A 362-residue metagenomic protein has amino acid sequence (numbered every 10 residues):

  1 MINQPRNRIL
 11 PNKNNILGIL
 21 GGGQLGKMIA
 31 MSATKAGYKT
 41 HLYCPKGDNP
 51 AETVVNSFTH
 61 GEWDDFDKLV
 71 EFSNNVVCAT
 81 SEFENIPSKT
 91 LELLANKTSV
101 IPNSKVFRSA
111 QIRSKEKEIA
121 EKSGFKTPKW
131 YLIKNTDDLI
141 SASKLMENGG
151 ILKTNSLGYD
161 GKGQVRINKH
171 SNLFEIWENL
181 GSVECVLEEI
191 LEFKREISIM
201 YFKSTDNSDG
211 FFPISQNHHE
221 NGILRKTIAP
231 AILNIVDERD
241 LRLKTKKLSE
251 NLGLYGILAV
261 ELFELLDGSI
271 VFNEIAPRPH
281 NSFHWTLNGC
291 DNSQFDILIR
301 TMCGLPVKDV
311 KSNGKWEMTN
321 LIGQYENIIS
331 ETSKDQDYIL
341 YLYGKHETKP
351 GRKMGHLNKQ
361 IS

Functional and structural regions predicted by a protein language model:
M1-P5, K13, R300-S362: Peripheral (often C-terminal) accessory segments that flank ATP-dependent C-N-forming ligase machineries
M1-Q111, D137: ATP-binding N-terminal substructure of ATP-dependent carboxylate-amine bond-forming enzymes
A51-E52, N155-L157, T348-R352: Short, flexible turn/loop "capping" segments at secondary-structure junctions
S109-S198, F202-L248, S362: Active-site nucleotide/adenylate-binding loops and adjacent lid/helix of ATP-dependent enzymes
L180-L233, R239-F272, A276-H284, I299-D309 (+2 more regions): Phosphate-binding core of ATP-grasp and ATP-grasp-like enzymes
T286-N288: A conserved FAD-binding loop/helix module that cradles the flavin
